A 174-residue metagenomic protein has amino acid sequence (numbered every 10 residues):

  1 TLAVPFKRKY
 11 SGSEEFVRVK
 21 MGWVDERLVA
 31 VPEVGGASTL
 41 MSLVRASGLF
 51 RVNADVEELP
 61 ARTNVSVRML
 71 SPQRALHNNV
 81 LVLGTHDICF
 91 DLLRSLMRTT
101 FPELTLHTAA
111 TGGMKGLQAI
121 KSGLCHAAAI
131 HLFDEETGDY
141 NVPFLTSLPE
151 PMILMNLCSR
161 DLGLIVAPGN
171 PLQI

Functional and structural regions predicted by a protein language model:
T1-N78: Flexible glycine/proline-rich
L81-G84: Short, well-ordered beta-strand segments
I88-E103: Short, polar/charged alpha-helical segment
T105-G112: Short beta-strand-to-loop elements that line the ligand-binding cleft of bilobed periplasmic-binding protein-like
G112-G113, A129-E135, Y140-N141: Beta->alpha turn/N-cap motifs
M114-A128: Short helices/loops that flank or line small-molecule/ion binding pockets
P143-I174: A conserved helix-loop-strand patch within extracytoplasmic ligand-binding domains of the periplasmic binding
